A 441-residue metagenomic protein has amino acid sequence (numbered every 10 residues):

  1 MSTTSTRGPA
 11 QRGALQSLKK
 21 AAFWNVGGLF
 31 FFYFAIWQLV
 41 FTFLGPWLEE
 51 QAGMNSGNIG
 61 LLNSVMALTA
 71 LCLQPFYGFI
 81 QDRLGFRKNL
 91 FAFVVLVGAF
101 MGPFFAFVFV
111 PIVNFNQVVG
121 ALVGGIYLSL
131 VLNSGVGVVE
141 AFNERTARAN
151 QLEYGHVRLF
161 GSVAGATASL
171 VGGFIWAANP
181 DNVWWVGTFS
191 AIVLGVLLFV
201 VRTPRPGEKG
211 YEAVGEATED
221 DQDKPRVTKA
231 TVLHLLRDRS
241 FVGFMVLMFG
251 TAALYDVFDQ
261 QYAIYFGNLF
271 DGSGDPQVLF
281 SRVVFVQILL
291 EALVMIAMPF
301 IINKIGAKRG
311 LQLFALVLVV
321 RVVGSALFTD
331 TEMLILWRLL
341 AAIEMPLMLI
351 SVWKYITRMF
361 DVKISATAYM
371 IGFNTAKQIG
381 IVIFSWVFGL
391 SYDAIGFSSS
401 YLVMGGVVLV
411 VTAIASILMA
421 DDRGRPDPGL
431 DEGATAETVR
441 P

Functional and structural regions predicted by a protein language model:
S2-K20, R202-M245, D271-G272, A436-P441: Juxtamembrane intracellular "pre-TM" segments in multi-pass secondary transporters
Q11-A67, F241-M248, A252-F270: Helix-loop boundary and gating motifs at the non-cytosolic
L48-E49, I80-Q81, L159, F174-A177 (+3 more regions): Interfacial helix-cap and linker-helix signal at transmembrane-aqueous boundaries of multi-pass secondary transporters
C72-F86, I175-W176, L293-A307, Y392-D393: Helix-to-loop junctions at the C-terminal end of transmembrane segments in multipass secondary transporters
R87, F174-A191, L390-V408: A membrane-interface helix-boundary motif in multi-pass transporters
N89-F104, R309-G324: Structural signature of the two symmetry-related core transmembrane helices
G125-G161: Cytoplasmic helix-loop-helix junction between adjacent transmembrane helices in 12-TM secondary transporters
K363-A394: A late C-terminal transmembrane helix in Major Facilitator Superfamily
